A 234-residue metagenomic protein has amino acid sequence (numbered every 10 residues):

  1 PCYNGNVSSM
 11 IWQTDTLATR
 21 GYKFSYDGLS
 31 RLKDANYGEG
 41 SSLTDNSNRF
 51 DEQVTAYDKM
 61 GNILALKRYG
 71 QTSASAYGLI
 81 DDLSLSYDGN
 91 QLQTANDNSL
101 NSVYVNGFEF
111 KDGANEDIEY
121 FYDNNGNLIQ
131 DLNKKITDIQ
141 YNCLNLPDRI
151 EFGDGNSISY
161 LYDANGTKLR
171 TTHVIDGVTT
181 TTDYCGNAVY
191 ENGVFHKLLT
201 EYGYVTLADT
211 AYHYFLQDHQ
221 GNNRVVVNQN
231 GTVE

Functional and structural regions predicted by a protein language model:
P1-S8, N48, D97-D117, T200-L207: Surface-exposed acidic, glycine/proline-enriched linker/cap segments that occur as 15-30-residue helix-coil
S8-I11, L17-A65, E119-T181, V205-E234: Residue-level markers of secondary-structure register and packing in elongated scaffolds
Y37, D97, G186-N187: Active-site donor-binding loop signature of nucleotide-sugar glycosyltransferases
T44-N46, A74-A76, F110: Short consensus segments that form the blades of beta-propeller domains, in both extracellular/periplasmic
T55-Q93, D183-N192: Structured, non-catalytic alpha/beta "coupling" segments that mediate domain-domain communication and provide generic
G89-D97, D218-Q220: Glycine-rich, acidic and aromatic/proline-enriched surface loops and short helix-turn segments that act as binding
Q93, I158, T180, H196-K197: Short, isolated positions in well-ordered beta-strands
L161, D183-G186, H196-E201: Short amphipathic beta-strand/extended segments with alternating polar/hydrophobic composition
